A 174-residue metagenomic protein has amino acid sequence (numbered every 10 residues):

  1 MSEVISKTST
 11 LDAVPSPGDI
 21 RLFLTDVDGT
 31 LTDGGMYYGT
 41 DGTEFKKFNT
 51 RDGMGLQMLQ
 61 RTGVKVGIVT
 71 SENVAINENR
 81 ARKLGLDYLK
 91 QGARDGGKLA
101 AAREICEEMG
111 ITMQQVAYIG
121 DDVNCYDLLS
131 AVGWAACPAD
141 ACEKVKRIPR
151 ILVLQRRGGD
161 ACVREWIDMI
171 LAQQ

Functional and structural regions predicted by a protein language model:
M1-V27: Non-catalytic pre-domain segments flanking phosphatase-related domains
K7-T10, T50-G53, D95-L99, D122-V123: Structural motif corresponding to alpha-helix initiation and N-cap regions
L22, I76-Q174: C-terminal cap/substrate-recognition subdomain and adjoining C-terminal extension of metal-dependent phosphatase-like
Y38-T40, D52: A short acidic/small-residue loop/turn micro-motif
F45-T62, L99-R103: Short, acidic loop-to-helix structural element flanking the phosphoryl-transfer center in phosphate-processing enzymes
T70-E72: Conserved phosphate-coupling serine/threonine residues in phosphotransfer and NTP-handling enzymes
